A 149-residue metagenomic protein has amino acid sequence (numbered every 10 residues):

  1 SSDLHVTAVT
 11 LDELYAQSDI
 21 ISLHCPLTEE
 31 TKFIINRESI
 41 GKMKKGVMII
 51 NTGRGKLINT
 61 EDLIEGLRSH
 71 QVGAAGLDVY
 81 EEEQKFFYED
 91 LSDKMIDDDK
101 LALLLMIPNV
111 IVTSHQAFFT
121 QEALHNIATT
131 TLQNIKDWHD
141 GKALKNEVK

Functional and structural regions predicted by a protein language model:
H5-Q17: Short acidic low-complexity segments
E13-L14, S39, L103-L104: Structural alpha-helical scaffold elements that stabilize or flank donor/cofactor-binding regions in carbohydrate
D19, C25-L27, G53-R54, Y80-E81: Short glycine-/small-residue-rich Rossmann-like dinucleotide-binding loops
D19-I20, M48: Short SAM/SAH-binding signature in class I
S22-L23, N51, L77, V112: Redox-cofactor binding/interface segments in oxidoreductases and associated redox assembly factors
E30-I49: Rossmann-fold NAD(P) dinucleotide-binding segment
G46, K56-K149: Rossmann-like dinucleotide-binding domain for NAD(H)/NADP(H)
